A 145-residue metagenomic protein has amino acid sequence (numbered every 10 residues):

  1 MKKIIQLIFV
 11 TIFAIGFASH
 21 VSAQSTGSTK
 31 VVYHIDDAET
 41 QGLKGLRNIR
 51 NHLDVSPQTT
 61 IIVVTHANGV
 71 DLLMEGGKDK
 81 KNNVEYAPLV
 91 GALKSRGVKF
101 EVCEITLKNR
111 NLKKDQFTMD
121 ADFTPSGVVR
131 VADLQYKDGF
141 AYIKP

Functional and structural regions predicted by a protein language model:
M1-Q24: Bacterial Sec-dependent N-terminal signal peptides
V21-P145: Secreted/extracellular ectodomain signature
